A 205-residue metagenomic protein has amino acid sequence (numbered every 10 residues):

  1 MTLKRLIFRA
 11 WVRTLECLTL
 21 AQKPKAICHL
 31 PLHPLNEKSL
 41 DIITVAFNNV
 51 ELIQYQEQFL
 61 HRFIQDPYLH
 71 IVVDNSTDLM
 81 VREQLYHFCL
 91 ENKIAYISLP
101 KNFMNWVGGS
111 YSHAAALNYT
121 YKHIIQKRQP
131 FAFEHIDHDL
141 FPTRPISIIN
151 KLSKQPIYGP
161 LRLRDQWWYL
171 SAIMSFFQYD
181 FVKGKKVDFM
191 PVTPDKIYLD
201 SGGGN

Functional and structural regions predicted by a protein language model:
M1-F59: N-proximal low-complexity "stem/linker" segments adjacent to membrane-targeting elements
S39, P67-H70: Residues at the starts of beta-strands that form the adenosine-phosphate
N48, N75-T77: Conserved short acidic donor-positioning loop in nucleotide-sugar-dependent glycosyltransferases
Q58-Y68, T77: Short, acidic, metal-binding catalytic loop of nucleotide-sugar glycosyltransferases
N75, K101, I136-L140: Short acidic donor-binding/metal-coordinating loop in glycosyltransferase active sites
M80-P130: Active-site-proximal specificity loops/subdomain of glycosyltransferases
F133: Short aromatic/hydrophobic "clamp" motif used to bind/position activated sugar donors
F141-N205: Conserved catalytic core of nucleotide-sugar-dependent glycosyltransferases
